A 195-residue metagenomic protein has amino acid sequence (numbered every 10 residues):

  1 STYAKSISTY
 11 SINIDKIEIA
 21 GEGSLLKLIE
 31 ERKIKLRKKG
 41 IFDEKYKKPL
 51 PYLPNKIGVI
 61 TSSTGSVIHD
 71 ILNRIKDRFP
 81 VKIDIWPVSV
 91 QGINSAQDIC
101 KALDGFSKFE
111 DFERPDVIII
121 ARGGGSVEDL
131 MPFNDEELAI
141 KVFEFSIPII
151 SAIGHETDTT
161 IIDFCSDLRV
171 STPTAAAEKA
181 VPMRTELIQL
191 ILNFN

Functional and structural regions predicted by a protein language model:
S1-W86: Short, glycine/charged-enriched hinge/interface segments at domain edges or termini
G58-N195: Short glycine/threonine-rich loop/turn motifs
